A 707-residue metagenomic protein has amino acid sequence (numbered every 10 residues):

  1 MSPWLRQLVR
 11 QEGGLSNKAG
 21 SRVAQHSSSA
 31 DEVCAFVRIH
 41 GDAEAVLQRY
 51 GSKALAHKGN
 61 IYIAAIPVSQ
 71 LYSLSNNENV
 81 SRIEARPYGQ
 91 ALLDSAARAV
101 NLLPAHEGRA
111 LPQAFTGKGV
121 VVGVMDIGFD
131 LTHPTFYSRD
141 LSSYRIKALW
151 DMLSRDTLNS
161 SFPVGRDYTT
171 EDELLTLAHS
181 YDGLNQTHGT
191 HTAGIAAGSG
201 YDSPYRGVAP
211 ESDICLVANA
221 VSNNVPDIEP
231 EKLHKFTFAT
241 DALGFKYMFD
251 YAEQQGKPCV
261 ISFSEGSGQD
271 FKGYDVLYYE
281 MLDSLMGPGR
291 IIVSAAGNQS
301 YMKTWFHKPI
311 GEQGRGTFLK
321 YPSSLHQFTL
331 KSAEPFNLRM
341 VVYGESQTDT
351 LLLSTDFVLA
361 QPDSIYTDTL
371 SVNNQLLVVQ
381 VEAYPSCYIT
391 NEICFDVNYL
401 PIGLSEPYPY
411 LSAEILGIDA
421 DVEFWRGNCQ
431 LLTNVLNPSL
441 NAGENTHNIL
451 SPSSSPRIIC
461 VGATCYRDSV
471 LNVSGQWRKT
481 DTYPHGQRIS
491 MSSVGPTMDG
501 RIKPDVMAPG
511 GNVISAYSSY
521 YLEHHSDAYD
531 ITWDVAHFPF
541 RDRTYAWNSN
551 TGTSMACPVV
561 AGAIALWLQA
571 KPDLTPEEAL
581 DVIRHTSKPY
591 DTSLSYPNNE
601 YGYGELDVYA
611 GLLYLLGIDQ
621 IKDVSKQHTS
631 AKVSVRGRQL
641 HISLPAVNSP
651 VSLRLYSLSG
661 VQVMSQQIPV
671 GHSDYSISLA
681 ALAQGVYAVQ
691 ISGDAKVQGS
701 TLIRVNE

Functional and structural regions predicted by a protein language model:
M1-Q113, V121, N223: Autoinhibitory N-terminal propeptides
Q7-S27, Q70, A91-S142, D172-T187 (+3 more regions): N-terminal domain-start motif of subtilase-like serine proteases
R22-H26, D227, Q254, P258-S267 (+6 more regions): C-terminal subdomain of the subtilisin-like protease fold in secreted/lumenal serine endopeptidases
R109-A239, G256-V260, G287-I291, K303-W305 (+7 more regions): Subtilisin-like serine protease catalytic core
F129-T190, G207-A209, Q255, E345-Q430 (+3 more regions): Active-site core segment of subtilase-fold serine proteases
A193, C215-N223, F249-C259, G289 (+4 more regions): Hydrolase catalytic cores
A218-N219, F245-G273, A295-A296, E414-A420 (+1 more regions): Short acidic, glycine-rich surface-loop motifs adjacent to enzyme active sites
S665, Q684-E707: C-terminal tail/sorting-segment detector
